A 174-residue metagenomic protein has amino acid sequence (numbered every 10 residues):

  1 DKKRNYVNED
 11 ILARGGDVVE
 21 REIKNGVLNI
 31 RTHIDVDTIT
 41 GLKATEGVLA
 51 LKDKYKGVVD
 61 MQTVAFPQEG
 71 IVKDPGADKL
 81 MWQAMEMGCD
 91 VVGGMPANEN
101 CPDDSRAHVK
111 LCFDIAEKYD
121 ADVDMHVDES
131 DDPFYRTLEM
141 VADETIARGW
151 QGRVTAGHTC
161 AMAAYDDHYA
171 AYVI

Functional and structural regions predicted by a protein language model:
D1-A13, V64-G76, P96-D103: Active-site mouth loops of central-metabolism enzymes
D1-H33, L42-K54, L80-E86: Alpha-helical scaffold segments that flank or form the walls of functional sites
K3-R14, V36, T40, D104 (+3 more regions): Catalytic cores of large soluble enzymes that bind and process phosphate-bearing ligands
R4-N5, V27-T38, V59, T159 (+2 more regions): Short N-terminal secondary-structure initiator segments
R31, Q62-V64, D124, T155: A structural signal for isolated positions on well-ordered beta-strands in alpha/beta enzyme cores
H33-T38, P67-G70, E99, E129-S130: Conserved short loop/turn motifs at secondary-structure junctions
G41-A44, A65-P67: Charge-rich, low-complexity terminal tails
K43-G57, D74-I174: Histidine/acidic residue-rich metal-binding segments in metalloenzymes
